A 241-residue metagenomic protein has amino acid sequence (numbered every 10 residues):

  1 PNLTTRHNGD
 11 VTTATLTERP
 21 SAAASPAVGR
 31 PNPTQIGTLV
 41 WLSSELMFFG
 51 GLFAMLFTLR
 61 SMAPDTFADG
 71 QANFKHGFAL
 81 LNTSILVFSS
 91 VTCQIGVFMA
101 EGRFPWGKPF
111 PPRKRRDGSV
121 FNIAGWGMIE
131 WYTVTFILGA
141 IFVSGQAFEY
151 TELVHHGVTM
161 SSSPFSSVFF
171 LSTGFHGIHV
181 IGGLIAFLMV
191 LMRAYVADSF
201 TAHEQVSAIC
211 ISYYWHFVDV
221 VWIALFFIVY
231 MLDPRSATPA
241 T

Functional and structural regions predicted by a protein language model:
N2-T241: ...captures the hydrophobic TM-helix bundle architecture rather than a specific catalytic motif, and can also fire on
